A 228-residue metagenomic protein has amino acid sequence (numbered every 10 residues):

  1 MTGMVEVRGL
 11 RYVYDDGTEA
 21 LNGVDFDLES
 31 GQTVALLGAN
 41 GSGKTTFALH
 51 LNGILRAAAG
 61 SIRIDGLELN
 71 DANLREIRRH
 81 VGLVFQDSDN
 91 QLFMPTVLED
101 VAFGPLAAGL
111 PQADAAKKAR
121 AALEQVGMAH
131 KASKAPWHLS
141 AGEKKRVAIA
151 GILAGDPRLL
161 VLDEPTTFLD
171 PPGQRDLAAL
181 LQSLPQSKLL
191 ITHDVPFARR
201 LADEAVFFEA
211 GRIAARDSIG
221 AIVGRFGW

Functional and structural regions predicted by a protein language model:
L37-A39: The feature captures the beta-strand-to-loop junction immediately N-terminal to the Walker
N52: Helix-to-loop junction immediately C-terminal to a conserved catalytic motif
G60-E68, I77: Conserved ABC transporter NBD signature motif
A113-K131: Conserved ABC ATPase "signature" region
A135-L139, E143: Conserved ABC ATPase signature
L160-D163: Catalytic Walker B motif of ABC-type/P-loop ATPase nucleotide-binding domains
R212-W228: Conserved beta-strand-loop-alpha-helix hinge in the C-terminal portion of ABC ATPase nucleotide-binding domains
